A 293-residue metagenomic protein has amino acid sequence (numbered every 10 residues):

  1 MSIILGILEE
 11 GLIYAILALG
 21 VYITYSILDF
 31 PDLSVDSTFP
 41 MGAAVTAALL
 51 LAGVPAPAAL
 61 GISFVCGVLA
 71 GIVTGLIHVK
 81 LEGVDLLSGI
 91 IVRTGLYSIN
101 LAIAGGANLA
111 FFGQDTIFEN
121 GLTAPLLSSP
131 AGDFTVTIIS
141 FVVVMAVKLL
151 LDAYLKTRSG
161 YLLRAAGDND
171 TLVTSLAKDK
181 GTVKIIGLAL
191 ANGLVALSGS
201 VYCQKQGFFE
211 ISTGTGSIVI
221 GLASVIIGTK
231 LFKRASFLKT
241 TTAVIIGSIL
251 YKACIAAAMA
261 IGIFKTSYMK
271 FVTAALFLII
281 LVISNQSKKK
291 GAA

Functional and structural regions predicted by a protein language model:
I3-P55, L60, I77-E82, I226-R234 (+1 more regions): Single transmembrane alpha-helix segments in multi-pass membrane proteins
E10, L86-L87, V136-F141, K184 (+2 more regions): Loop-to-transmembrane alpha-helix initiation sites
A18, A43-A47, Y97-S98, I139-L151 (+4 more regions): Hydrophobic core segments of alpha-helical transmembrane domains in multi-pass membrane transport and ion-translocation
V54-T94, I99, G247, Y251: Alpha-helical transmembrane segments within multi-pass membrane transporters and channels
A70, P130-E210: Helix-loop-helix "hairpin" substructures at the membrane interface of multi-pass membrane proteins
D85, V92, L96-K156, I186 (+2 more regions): Transmembrane helix-bundle core of multi-pass membrane transporters and related energy-transducing complexes
D168-S175, D179-T182, A235, T242 (+1 more regions): Cytosolic-side transmembrane-helix boundaries in multi-pass membrane proteins
V195-K270: Transmembrane alpha-helical segments in multi-pass inner-membrane proteins
